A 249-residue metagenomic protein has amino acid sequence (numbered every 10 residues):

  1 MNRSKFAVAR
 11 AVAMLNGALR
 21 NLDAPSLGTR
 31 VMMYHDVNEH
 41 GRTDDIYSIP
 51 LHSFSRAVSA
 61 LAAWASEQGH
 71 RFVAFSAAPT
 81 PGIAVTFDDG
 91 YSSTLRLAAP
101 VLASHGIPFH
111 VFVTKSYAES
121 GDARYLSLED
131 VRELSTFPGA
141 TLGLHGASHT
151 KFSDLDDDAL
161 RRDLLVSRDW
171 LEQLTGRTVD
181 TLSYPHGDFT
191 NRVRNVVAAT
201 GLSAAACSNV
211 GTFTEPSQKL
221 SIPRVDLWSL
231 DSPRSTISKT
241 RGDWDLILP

Functional and structural regions predicted by a protein language model:
M1-M33, P223-P249: Membrane-proximal basic amphipathic "stem/tether" segments
T29-E39, D44-Y47, G82-I83, A103-R192 (+1 more regions): Metal-dependent polysaccharide deacetylase catalytic core of the NodB/CE4 family, i.e., the active-site-bearing domain
I46-P79, E172-L174, A199-K219, R224: C-terminal domain-boundary segment and adjacent tail
D88-D89: Noncatalytic alpha-helical scaffolds and linker/capping helices
S93: Acidic donor-binding/catalytic loop of UDP-sugar-dependent glycosyltransferases, especially processive GT2
R96-L97, S153, S232: Short, function-defining helix-loop hinge/capping sites that tune catalysis or transport
L97-V101, R192-V196: A short acidic, amphipathic alpha-helical/loop segment
